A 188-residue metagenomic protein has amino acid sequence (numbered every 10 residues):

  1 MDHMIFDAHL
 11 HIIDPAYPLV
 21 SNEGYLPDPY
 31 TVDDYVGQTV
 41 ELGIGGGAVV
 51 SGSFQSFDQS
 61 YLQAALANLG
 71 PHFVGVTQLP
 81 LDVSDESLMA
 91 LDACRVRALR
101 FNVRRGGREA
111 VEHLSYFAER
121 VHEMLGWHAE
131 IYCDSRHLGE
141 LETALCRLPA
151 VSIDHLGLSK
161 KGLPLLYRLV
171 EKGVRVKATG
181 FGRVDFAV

Functional and structural regions predicted by a protein language model:
M1-L125, K161: Mid-domain alpha/beta scaffold segments of enzyme catalytic cores
V111-V188: Catalytic pocket-lining loop regions of alpha/beta-barrel enzymes, especially the amidohydrolase/enolase/GH5 lineages
